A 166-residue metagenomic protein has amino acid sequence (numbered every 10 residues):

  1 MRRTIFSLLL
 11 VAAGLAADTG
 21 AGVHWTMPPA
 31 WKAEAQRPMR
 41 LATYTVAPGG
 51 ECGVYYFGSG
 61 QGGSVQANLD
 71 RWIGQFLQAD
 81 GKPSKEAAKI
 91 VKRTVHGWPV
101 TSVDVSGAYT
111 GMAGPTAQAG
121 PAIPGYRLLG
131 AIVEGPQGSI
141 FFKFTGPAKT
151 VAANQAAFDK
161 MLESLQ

Functional and structural regions predicted by a protein language model:
R3-A13: Sec-dependent N-terminal signal peptides
V11-G22: Bacterial Sec-dependent signal peptides at the C-terminal "C-region" and cleavage site
A21, T26-G81: Secretory pathway targeting signatures of secreted, lumenal, and periplasmic proteins
P28, Q66-I73, L129-G130, Q155-L162: Extracytoplasmic/secreted envelope proteins and their assembly/folding machinery, especially bacterial periplasmic
P29-W31, P136-Q166: Surface-exposed amphipathic alpha-helical segments
E34, Q61-Q66, A122-G125, G135 (+1 more regions): Solvent-exposed, acidic/flexible segments
A47-G49, F57-S59, S106-T110, Q137 (+1 more regions): Solvent-exposed coil/turn segments that connect beta secondary-structure elements in extracytoplasmic/periplasmic
D70-V133: Signature of long, low-cysteine stretches enriched in small and polar/charged residues
